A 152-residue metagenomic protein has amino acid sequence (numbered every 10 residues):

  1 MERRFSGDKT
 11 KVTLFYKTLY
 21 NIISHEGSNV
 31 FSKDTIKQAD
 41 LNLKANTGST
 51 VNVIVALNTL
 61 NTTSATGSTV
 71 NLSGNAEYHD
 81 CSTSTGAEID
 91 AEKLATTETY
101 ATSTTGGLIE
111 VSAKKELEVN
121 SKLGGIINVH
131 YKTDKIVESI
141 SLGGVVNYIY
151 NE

Functional and structural regions predicted by a protein language model:
R4, T10-L14, L19-E152: Extended, compositionally simple hydrophobic/Ser/Thr-rich segments that build repetitive fibrous architectures
